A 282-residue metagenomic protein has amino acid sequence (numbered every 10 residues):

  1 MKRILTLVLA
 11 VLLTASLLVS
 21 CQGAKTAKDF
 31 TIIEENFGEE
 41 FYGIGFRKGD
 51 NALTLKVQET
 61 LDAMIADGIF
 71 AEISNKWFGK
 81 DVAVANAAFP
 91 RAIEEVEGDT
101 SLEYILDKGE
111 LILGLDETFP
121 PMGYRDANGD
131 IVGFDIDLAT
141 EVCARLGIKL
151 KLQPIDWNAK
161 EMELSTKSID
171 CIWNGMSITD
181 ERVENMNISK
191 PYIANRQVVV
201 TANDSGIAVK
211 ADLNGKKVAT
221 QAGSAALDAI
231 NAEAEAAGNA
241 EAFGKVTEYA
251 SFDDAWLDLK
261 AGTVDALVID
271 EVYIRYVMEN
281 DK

Functional and structural regions predicted by a protein language model:
S16-S20: C-terminal motif of bacterial Sec signal peptides marking the signal peptidase cleavage site
Q22-E39, A159-M162, G175-E184, A229-E233 (+1 more regions): A ligand-binding cleft/hinge motif common to bilobed small-molecule-binding domains
T26-D29, N36-G38, E59-S101, D107 (+2 more regions): Ligand-binding clefts/hinges and TM-proximal coupling segments of bilobed small-molecule sensing domains
K28-N36, I136, T140, A144 (+1 more regions): Acidic, polar ligand-binding/catalytic clefts
E39-T60, Q197-I207: A bilobed periplasmic-binding-protein/Venus flytrap-type ligand-binding module shared by bacterial periplasmic
I44, V57, V142, L164-S165 (+2 more regions): Hydrophobic residues within well-ordered alpha-helices
N51, I112-P121, I131-R145, M176-S177 (+3 more regions): Bilobed "Venus flytrap"/periplasmic-binding protein-like clamshell domains and structurally analogous long
L53-K56, A63-E72, K76-W77, E95-G175 (+1 more regions): Extracytoplasmic small-molecule ligand-binding "clamshell" domains of the periplasmic binding protein/Venus flytrap
